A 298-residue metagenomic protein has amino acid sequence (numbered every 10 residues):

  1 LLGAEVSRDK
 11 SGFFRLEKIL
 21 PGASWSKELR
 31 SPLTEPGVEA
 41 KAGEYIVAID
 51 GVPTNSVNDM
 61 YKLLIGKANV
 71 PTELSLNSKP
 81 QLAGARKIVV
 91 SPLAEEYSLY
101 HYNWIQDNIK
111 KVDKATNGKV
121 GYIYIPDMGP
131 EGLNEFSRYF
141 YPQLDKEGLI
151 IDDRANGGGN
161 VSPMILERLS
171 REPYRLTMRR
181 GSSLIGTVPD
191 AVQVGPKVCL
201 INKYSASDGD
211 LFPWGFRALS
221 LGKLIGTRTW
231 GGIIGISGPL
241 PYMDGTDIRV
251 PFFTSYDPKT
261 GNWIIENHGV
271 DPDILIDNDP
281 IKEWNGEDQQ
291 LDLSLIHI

Functional and structural regions predicted by a protein language model:
L2-S56, P130, F253: PDZ/PDZ-like domain segments forming the peptide/carboxylate-binding groove, activating on the N-terminal beta-strands
S7, S75-K79, P258: A generic structural motif
L20-G22, V90-Y97, F253-Y256, V270-P272: A short, sequence-level motif marking secondary-structure junctions
A23-L33, V47, V52-T246, E283-Q290: Cleft-lining beta-strand/loop regions that shape enzyme active-site pockets
A40-E44, L144-K146, G269-D277: Short acidic (Asp/Glu) and glycine-rich catalytic loops that position anionic groups and cofactors
I123, N262, S294: A residue-level signal for conserved active-site and pocket-lining positions in enzyme catalytic cores
L221-K223, G231-I233, S237-P280: C-terminal structured "cap/appendage" subdomains that terminate the fold
I296-I298: Conserved small/polar residues in nucleotide/adenosyl-binding loops
